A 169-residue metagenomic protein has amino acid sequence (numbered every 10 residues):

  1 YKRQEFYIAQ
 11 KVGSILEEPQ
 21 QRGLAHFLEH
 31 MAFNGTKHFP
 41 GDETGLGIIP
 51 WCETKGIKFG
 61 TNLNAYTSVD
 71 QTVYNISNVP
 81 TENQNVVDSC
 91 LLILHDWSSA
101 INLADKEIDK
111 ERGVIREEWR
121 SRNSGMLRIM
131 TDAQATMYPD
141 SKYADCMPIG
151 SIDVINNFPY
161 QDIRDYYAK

Functional and structural regions predicted by a protein language model:
Y1: Conserved small/polar residues in nucleotide/adenosyl-binding loops
Q4-S77, R128-I129, A144-I149, N157: M16/MPP (pitrilysin/insulinase) zinc-metallopeptidase core fold and M16-derived inactive scaffolds
F27, M31-T36, A65-D70, V86-I93 (+2 more regions): Scaffold signal of the M16-like zinc-metallopeptidase fold and its non-catalytic homologs
G35-H38, I76-E111: M16/insulysin-pitrilysin zinc metalloprotease superfamily fold
T44-P50, I101-R120, T131: Acidic/histidine-enriched alpha-helical segments
N75-P80, R112-E118, G150-I152: Conserved short loop/turn motifs at secondary-structure junctions
